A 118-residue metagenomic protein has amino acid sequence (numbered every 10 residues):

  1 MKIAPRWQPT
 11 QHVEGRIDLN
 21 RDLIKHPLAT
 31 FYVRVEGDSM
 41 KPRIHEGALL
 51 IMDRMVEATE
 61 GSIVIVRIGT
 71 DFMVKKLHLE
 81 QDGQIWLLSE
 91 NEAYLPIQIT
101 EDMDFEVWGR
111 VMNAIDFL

Functional and structural regions predicted by a protein language model:
M1-M40, D71-F72, L95, W108 (+1 more regions): Short, positionally conserved secondary-structure boundary motifs
T30, T59-V64: Short, hydrophobic/aromatic-rich segments at coil-to-beta transitions
R34-S39, D53-M55, R67, E90: A structural micro-motif recognizing beta-strand termini and the immediately following turn/loop segments
D38-K41, S62-V74, H78-I85: Short, compositionally biased
R43-I44, A58: Short, well-ordered loop/turn sites that connect or cap secondary structure elements
G47-L49, S62: Structural motif
L49, V74-K76, P96-Q98: Well-ordered beta-strand positions in beta-sheet-rich domains
L79-L118: Glycine- and charge-enriched low-complexity intrinsically disordered segments
